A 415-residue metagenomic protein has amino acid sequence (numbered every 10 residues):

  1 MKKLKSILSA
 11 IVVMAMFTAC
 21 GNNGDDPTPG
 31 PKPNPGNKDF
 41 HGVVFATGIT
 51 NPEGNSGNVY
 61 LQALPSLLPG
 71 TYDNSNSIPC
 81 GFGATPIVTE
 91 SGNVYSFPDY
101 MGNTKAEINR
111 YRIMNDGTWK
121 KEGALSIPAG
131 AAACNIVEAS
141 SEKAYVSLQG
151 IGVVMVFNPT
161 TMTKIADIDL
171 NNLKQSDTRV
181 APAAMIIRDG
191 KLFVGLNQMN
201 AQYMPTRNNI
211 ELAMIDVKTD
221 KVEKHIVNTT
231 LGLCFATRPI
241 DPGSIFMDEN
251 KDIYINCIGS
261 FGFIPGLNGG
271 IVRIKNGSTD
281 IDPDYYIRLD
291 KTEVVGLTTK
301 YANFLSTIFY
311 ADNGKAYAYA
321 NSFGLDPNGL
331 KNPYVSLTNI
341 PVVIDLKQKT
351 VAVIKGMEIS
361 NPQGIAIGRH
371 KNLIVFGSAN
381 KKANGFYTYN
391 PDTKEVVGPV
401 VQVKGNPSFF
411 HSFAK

Functional and structural regions predicted by a protein language model:
M1-V44: Bacterial Sec-dependent N-terminal signal peptides
K32-K38, T85-E90, C134-A139, A181-R188 (+4 more regions): Structural signature of eukaryotic scaffold interfaces centered on beta-propeller domains
I49-G54, Y100-T104, G150-V153, M199-Y203 (+3 more regions): Short glycine/acidic-enriched loop and turn motifs that connect beta-strands
V59-P65, R110, N158, R207-D220 (+3 more regions): Beta-propeller blade signature
Y60-V156: Post-signal peptide N-terminal segment of secreted/secretory-pathway proteins
N76, E122-P128, I168-T178, V222-I240 (+3 more regions): Surface-exposed loop and turn segments in beta-propeller and other repeat-based domains that flank or scaffold
I187-F323: Acidic, serine/threonine- and glycine-rich low-complexity intrinsically disordered segments that serve as flexible
A302-S378: Loop/turn-rich, solvent-exposed surfaces of beta-rich toroidal or solenoidal domains
